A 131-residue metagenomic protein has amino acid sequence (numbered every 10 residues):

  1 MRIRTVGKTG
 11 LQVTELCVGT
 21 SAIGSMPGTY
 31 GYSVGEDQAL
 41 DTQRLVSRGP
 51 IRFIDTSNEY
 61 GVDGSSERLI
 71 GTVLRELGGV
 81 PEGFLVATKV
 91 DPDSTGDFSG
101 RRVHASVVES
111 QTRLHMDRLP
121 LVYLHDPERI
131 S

Functional and structural regions predicted by a protein language model:
M1-F84: N-terminal binding-site loop/beta-alpha segment at the start of enzyme catalytic domains that lines or forms
R2-R4, P81, K89, R113 (+1 more regions): Basic side chains
R4-V6, D91, H104: Small/flexible residues
T14-G19, A87-T88, M116, P120-V122: Non-cysteine beta-strand/loop elements that form the S-adenosyl-L-methionine
S21-I23, S57-E59, K89-D93, L124-P127: Active-site beta-loop-alpha junctions enriched in small/polar residues
L69-V73, K89, R102-E109: Generic beta-strand or strand-like secondary-structure segments
L77-F98, H125: Structural motif corresponding to the early beta-alpha repeats
S94-S131: Glycine/proline-rich, positively charged, aromatic-decorated active-site loop/lid region on the catalytic face
